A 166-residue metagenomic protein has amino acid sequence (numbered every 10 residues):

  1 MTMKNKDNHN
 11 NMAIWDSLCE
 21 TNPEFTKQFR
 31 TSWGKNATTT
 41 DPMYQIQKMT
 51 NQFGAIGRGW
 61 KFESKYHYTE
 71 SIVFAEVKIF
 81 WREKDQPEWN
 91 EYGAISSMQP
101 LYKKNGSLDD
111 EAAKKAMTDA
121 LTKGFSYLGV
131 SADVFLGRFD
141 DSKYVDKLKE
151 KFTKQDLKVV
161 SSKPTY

Functional and structural regions predicted by a protein language model:
M1-M12, K143-Y166: Interfaces that engage single-stranded nucleic acids at replication/repair/recombination sites
M1-M43: N-terminal, Lys/Arg- and Ser/Thr-rich interaction peptides
K6, W15, C19, P23 (+4 more regions): Intrinsic disorder/low-complexity signal
E20-P23, G54, T153, S162: Generic surface-pattern signal
T40-E150: Positively charged, aromatic-enriched nucleic acid-contacting surfaces
